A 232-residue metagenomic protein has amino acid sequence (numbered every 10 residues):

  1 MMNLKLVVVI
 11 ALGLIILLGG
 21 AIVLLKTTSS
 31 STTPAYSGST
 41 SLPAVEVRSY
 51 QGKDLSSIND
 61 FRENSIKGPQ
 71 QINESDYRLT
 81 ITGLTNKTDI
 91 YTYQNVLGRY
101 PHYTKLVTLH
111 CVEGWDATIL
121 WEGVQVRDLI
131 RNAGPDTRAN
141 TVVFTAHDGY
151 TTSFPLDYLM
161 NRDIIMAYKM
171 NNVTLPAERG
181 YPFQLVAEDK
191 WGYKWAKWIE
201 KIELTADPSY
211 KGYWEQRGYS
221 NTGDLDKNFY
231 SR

Functional and structural regions predicted by a protein language model:
N3, T92-Y93, Q125, P155: Helix N-cap and loop-to-helix transition residues
N3-E74, L79, N132-R232: Extended, aromatic/histidine-rich regions of cofactor-dependent oxidoreductases associated with respiratory
Q70-L120: A glycine-rich, hydrophobic loop/mini-helix early in the fold
Y100-F154: Mid-length scaffold segments of soluble, non-membrane domains
